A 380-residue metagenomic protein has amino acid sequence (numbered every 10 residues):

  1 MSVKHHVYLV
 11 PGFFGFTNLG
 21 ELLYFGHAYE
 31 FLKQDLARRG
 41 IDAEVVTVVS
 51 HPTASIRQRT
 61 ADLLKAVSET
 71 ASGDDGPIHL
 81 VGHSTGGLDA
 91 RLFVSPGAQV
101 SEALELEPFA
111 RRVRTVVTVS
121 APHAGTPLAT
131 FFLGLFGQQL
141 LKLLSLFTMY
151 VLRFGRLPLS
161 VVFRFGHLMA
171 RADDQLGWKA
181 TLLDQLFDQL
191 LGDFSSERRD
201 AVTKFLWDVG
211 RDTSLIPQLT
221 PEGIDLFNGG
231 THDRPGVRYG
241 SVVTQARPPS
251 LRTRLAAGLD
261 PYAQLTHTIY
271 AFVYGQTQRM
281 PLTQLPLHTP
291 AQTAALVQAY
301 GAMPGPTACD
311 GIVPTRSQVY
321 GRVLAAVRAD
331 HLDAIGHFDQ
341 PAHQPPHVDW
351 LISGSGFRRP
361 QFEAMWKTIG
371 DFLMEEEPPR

Functional and structural regions predicted by a protein language model:
M1-R380: Lipid deacylating catalytic domains
